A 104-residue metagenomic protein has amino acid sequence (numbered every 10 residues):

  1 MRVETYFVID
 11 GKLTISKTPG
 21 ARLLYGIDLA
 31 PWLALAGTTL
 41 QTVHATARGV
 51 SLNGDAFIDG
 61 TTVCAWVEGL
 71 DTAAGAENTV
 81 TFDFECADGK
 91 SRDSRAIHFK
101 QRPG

Functional and structural regions predicted by a protein language model:
M1-L33: Predominantly extracytoplasmic/ectodomain segments of secreted and cell-surface proteins
P31-T42: Extracellular acidic loop/turn motifs
A47-T61: Low-complexity "stalk/linker" and mucin-like segments enriched in Ser/Thr/Pro/Ala/Gly
W66: Ligand-binding face of N-terminal immunoglobulin V-set domains in extracellular IgSF glycoproteins
G69-A76: Surface-exposed, short loops/turns at beta-strand junctions within beta-sandwich domains
E77-T81: Short, conserved beta-strand segments of beta-strand-rich sandwich/propeller modules, principally
G89-R102: C-terminal edge beta-strand
